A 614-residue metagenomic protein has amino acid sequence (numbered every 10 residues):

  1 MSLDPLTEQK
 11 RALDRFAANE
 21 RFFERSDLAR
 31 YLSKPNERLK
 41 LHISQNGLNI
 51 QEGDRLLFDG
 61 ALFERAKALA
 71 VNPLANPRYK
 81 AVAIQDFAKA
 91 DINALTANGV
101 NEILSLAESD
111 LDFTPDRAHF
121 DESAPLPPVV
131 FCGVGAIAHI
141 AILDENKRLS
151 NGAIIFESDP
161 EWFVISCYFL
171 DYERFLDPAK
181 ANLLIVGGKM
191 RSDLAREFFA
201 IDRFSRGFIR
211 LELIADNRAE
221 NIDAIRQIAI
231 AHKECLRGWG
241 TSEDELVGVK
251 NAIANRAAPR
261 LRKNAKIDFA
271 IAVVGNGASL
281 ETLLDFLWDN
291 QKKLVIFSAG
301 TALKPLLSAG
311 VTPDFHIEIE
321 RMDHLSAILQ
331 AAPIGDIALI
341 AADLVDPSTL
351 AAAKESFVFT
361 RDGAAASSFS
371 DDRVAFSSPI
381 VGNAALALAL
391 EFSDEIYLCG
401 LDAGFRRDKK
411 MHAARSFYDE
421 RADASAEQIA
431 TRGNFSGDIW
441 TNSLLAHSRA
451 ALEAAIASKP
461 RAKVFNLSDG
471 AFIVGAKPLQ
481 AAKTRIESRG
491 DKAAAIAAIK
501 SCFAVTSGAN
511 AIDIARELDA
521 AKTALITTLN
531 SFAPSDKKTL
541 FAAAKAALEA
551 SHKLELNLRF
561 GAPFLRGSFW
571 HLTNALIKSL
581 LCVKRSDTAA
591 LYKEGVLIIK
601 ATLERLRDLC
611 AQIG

Functional and structural regions predicted by a protein language model:
M1-P128, I137-A141, E245-P259: Class I S-adenosylmethionine
P77, A83-K89, I103, F163 (+3 more regions): Acidic/Gly/His-enriched mid-domain segments of enzyme catalytic cores or analogous surface patches that mediate
P127-K189: SAM cofactor-binding core of SAM-dependent methyltransferases, primarily the Rossmann-like beta-alpha-beta module
E145-G152, Q291-K292, G310-P313: Conserved S-adenosyl-L-methionine
E157-S158, A302-L303, T312-E320, F392-R415 (+1 more regions): Glycine-rich phosphate/pyrophosphate-binding loops and their adjacent beta-strand/loop elements at enzyme active sites
Y172-K180, I317-D323, Q330-D336, H412-A430 (+1 more regions): Acidic, Ser/Thr-rich peripheral helices and adjacent loops at domain boundaries
A424-A471: Polyanion-binding loop/helix "lid" in catalytic or ligand-binding cores
S458-G614: Long, compositionally biased charged/polar accessory segments in the mid-to-C-terminal portions of proteins
